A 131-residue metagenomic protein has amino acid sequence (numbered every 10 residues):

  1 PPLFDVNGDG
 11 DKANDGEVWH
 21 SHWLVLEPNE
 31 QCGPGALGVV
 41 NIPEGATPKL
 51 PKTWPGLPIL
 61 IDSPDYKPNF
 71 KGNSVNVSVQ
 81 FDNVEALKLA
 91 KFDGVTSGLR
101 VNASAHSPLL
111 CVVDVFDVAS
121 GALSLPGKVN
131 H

Functional and structural regions predicted by a protein language model:
P1, P68, N76, D93-S97: Generic hydrophobic, helix-prone segments enriched in Leu/Val/Ile
P1-L57: Extracellular/luminal beta-rich ligand-recognition and adhesion surfaces characterized by aromatic-Gly/Pro-enriched
W19, F70-G72: Surface-exposed coil/turn segments at beta-strand junctions on protein surfaces, enriched
E27, F81-N83: Beta-strand elements of well-folded, non-transmembrane domains
D62-P68: Beta-strand-rich interaction surfaces with strong enrichment in secreted/lumenal proteins
N73-F81: Short, well-ordered beta-strand segments enriched in hydrophobic/aromatic residues
N83-L89: Substrate-binding/catalytic groove segments of enzymes that remodel or degrade extracellular structural polymers
L89-H131: Acidic/polar low-complexity flexible segments
